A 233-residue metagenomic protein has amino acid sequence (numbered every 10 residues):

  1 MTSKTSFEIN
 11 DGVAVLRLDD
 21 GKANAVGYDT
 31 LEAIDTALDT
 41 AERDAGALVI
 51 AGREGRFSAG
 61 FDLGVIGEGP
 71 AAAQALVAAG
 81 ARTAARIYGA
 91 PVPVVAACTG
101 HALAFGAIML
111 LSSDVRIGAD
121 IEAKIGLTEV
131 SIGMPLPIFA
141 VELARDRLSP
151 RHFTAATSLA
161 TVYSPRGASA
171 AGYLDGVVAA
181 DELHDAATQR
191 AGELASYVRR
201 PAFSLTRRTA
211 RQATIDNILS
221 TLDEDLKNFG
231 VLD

Functional and structural regions predicted by a protein language model:
M1-A51: Conserved CoA-thioester-binding segment of acyl-CoA-metabolizing enzymes
E32-A33, D44, G52-T83: Glycine- (often His-adjacent) and acidic-residue-rich active-site loop that binds/positions the CoA thioester
I50, M109-L111, A168, A187: Hydrophobic/aromatic residues within transmembrane alpha-helices of multi-pass small-molecule transporters
A85-I132: Glycine-rich beta-to-alpha active-site loop
A104, A160-G167: Acidic, divalent-metal-coordinating active-site segment for phosphoryl/phosphodiester hydrolysis, typified by short
M109, D114-V115, A155, L159-T161 (+2 more regions): Well-ordered beta-strand positions
G118-A119, A123, A171-T221: C-terminal long alpha-helix characteristic of the crotonase
A140-R151: Hydrophobic, secondary-structure "cap" segments at the distal end of domains
